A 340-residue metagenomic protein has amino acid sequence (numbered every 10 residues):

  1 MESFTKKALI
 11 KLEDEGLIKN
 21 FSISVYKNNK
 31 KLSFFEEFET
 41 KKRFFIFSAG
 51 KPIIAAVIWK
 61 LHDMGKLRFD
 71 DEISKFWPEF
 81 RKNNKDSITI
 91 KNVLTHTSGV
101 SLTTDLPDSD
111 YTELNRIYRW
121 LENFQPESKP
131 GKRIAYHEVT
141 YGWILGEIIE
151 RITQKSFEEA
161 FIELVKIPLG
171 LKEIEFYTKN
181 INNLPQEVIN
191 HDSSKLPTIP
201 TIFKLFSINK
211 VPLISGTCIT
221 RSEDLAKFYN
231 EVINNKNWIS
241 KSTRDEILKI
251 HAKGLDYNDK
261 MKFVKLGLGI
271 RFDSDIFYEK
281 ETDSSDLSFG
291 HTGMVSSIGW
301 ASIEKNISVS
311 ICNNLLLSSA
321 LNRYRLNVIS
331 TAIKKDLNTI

Functional and structural regions predicted by a protein language model:
M1, T5, I46-G50, I54 (+6 more regions): Hydrophobic (often cysteine-bearing) scaffold residues that line and stabilize catalytic clefts of nucleotide/cofactor
F4-A8, E279-D286: Short Pro/Gly-enriched beta-strand edge/turn motifs at strand-loop
K6-I10, N29, F45-D70, L145-E150 (+2 more regions): Active-site SXXK
K7-T40, I46, F69, D108-D110 (+3 more regions): A short, well-structured edge-of-sheet supersecondary motif
I10-L12, D256-N258, S284-F289: Short, P/G- and charge-enriched loop/turn segments at secondary-structure junctions
E15-N20, E36-N92, K129-V139, L213-G216: Short active-site loop at a secondary-structure junction that contains or immediately precedes the catalytic residue(s)
N83-D283: Short, surface-exposed loop or secondary-structure junction motifs that flank catalytic or metal-binding residues
H291-I340: Structured C-terminal helix/loop/strand segments within mature extracytoplasmic catalytic/sensor domains
